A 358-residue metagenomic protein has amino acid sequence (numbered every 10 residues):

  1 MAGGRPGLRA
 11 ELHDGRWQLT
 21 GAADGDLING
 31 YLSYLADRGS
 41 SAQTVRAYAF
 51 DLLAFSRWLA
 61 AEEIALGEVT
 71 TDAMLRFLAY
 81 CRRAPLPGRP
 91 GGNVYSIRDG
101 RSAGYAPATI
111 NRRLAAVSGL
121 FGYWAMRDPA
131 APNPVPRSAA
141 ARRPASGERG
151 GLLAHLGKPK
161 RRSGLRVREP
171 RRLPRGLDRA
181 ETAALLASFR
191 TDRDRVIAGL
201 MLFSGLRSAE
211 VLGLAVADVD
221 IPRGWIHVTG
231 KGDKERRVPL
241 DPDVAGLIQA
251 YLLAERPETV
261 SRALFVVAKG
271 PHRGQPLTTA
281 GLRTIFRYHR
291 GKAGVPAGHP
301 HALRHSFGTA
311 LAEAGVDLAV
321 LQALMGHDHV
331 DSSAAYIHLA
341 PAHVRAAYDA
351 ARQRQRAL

Functional and structural regions predicted by a protein language model:
A2-R9, R352-L358: C-terminal secondary-structure termini that scaffold catalytic or DNA-interacting sites
N29-Q43, L53-L152, A184: N-terminal core-binding DNA-recognition domain of tyrosine recombinases/integrases
S118, R195-A209, W225-I226, T309-A310 (+1 more regions): Short pre-functional
E169-S208, L212, G232-K234, T259: Basic, Lys/Arg- and aromatic-enriched nucleic-acid-binding interface segment
S204, A209, G213-L247: Conserved tyrosine-mediated DNA breakage-rejoining catalytic core shared by Y-recombinases
D218-I221, T278, V295-A297, V316-I337 (+2 more regions): Short, polar N-cap/turn motifs at the start of nucleic acid-interacting alpha helices
G230-A250, A263-I285: C-terminal catalytic core of Y-nucleophile DNA break-rejoin enzymes
V238, R283-A323, H338: Short, basic (Lys/Arg/His-rich) helix/loop patches that form interaction surfaces in the mid-to-C-terminal regions
